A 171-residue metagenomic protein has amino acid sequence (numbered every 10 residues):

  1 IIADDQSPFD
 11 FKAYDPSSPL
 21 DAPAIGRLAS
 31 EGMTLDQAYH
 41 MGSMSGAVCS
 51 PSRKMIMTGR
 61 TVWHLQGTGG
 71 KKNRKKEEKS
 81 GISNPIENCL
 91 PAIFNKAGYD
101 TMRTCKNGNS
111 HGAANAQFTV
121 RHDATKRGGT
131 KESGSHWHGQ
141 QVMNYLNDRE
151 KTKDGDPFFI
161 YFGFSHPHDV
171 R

Functional and structural regions predicted by a protein language model:
I1-R171: Formylglycine-dependent sulfatase
